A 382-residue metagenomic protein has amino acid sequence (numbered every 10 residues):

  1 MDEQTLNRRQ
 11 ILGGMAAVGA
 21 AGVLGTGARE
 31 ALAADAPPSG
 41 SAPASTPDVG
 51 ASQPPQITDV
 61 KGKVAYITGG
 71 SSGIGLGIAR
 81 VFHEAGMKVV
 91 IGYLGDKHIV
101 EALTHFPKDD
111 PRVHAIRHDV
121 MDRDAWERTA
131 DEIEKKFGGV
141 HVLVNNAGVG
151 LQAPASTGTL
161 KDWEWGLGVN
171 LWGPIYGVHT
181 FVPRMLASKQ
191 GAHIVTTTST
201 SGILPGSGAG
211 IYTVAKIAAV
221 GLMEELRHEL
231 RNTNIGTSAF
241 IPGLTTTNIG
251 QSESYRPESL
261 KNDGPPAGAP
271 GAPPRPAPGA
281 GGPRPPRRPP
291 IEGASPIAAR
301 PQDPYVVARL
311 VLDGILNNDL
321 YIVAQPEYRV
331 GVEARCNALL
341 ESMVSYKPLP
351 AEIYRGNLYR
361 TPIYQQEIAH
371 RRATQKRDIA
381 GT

Functional and structural regions predicted by a protein language model:
M1-G19: N-terminal secretory signal peptides and thylakoid transit peptides that target proteins across membranes
S71-S72: Conserved glycine-rich cofactor-binding loop
M87-E101: Conserved glycine-rich Rossmann-like NAD(P)H-binding loop of the short-chain dehydrogenase/reductase
P154-A155, T159-L167: Substrate-binding pocket helix/loop in short-chain dehydrogenase/reductase
V178, A215: Active-site helix of classical SDR
S199: Residue(s) in the substrate-gating loop at a strand-loop-helix junction that position the organic substrate next
N232-P326: SDR active-site lid
